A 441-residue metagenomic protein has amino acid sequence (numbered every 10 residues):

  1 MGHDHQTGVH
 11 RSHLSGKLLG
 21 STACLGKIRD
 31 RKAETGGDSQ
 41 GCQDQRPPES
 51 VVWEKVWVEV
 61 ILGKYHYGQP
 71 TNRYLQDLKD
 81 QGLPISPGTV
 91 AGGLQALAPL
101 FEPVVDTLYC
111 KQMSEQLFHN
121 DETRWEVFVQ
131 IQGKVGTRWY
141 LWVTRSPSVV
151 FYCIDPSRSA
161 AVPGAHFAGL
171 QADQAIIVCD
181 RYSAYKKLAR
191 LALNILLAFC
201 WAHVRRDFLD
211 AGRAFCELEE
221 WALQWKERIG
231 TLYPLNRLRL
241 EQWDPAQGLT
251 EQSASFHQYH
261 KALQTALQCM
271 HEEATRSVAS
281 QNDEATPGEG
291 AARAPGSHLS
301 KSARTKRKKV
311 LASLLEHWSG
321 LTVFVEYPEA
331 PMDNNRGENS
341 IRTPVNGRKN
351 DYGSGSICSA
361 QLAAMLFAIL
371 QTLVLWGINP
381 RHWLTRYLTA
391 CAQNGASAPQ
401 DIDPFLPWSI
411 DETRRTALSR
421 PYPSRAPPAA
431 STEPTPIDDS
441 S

Functional and structural regions predicted by a protein language model:
M1-K27: Short, conserved DNA-binding cores of transcription-related domains
T22, G26-S441: Catalytic center-proximal scaffold of phosphoryl-transfer enzymes
